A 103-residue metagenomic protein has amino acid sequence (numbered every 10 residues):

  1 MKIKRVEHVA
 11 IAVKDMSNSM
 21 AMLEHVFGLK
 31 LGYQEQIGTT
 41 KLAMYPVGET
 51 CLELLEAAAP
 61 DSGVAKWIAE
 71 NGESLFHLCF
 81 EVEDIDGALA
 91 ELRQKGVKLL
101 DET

Functional and structural regions predicted by a protein language model:
M1-V6, I11-G32, P46-D101: Glyoxalase I/VOC metalloenzyme domain signal
I37-K41, S74: Short acidic/glycine-enriched loop/turn segments that link adjacent beta-strands
